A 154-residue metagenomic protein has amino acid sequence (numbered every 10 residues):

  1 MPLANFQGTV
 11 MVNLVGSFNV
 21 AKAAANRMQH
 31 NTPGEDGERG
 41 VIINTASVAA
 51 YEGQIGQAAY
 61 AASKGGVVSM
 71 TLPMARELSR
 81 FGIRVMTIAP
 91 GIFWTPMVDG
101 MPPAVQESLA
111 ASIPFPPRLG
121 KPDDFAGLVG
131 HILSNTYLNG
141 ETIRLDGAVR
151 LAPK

Functional and structural regions predicted by a protein language model:
M1-F18, I43, V67: Catalytic Tyr-X3-Lys loop
M11, A104-D124: Catalytic Tyr-x(3-8)-Lys segment
A21, S63, T71: Active-site helix of classical SDR
N26, R76-E77: Alpha-helical segment proximal to the catalytic Tyr-Lys
S47: Residue(s) in the substrate-gating loop at a strand-loop-helix junction that position the organic substrate next
E52-A58, F81: Active-site loop immediately N-terminal to the catalytic Tyr-X3-Lys motif of short-chain dehydrogenase/reductase
S79, R84, N139-E141: Short, small/polar-rich loop/turn modules that mediate ligand/substrate recognition or access, typified
K121-L145, R150: C-terminal substrate-recognition "lid" of short-chain dehydrogenase/reductases
